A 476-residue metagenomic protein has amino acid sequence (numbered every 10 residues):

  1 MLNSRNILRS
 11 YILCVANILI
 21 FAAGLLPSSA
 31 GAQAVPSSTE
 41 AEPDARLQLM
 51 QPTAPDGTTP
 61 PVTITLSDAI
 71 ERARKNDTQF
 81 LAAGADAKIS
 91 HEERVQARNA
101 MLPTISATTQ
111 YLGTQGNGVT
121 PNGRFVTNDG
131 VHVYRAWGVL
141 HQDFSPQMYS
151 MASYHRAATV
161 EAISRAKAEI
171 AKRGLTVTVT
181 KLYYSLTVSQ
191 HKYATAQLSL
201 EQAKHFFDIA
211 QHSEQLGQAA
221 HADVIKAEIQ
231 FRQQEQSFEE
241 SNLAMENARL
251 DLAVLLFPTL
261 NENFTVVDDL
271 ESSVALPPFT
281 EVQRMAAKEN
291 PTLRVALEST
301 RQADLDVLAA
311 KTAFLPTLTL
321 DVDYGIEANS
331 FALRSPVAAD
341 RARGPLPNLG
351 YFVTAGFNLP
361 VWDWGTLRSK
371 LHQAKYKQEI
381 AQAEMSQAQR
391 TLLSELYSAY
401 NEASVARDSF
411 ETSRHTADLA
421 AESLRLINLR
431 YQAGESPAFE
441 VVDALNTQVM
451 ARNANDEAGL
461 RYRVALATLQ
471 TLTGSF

Functional and structural regions predicted by a protein language model:
L2-S10, I20, S29-E42, Q115 (+3 more regions): Acidic, low-complexity, intrinsically disordered peripheral segments
S10, A168, K172-K288, A399-E402 (+3 more regions): Periplasmic alpha-helical coiled-coil/stalk elements that build and connect Gram-negative outer-membrane
A32-T108, G116, D143, V266-R301 (+3 more regions): Bacterial Sec-pathway N-terminal export signals of envelope proteins
M50-V62, T108-Q142, V266-F279, L308 (+2 more regions): Small/polar, glycine/serine/threonine/aspartate-rich low-complexity segments that form flexible
I70-R74, A219, E228, P258-R334 (+1 more regions): Amphipathic alpha-helical coiled-coil scaffold segments and their short linker/junction regions
E71-L81, K88-P103, G138-R156, A166-R173 (+7 more regions): A glycine-/polar-enriched beta->alpha junction
A82-A97, A171, L175-A194, H205-F207 (+7 more regions): Amphipathic alpha-helical coiled-coil segments
G84, A158, H221-Q230, A438-N446: Short, charged, amphipathic alpha-helical segments
